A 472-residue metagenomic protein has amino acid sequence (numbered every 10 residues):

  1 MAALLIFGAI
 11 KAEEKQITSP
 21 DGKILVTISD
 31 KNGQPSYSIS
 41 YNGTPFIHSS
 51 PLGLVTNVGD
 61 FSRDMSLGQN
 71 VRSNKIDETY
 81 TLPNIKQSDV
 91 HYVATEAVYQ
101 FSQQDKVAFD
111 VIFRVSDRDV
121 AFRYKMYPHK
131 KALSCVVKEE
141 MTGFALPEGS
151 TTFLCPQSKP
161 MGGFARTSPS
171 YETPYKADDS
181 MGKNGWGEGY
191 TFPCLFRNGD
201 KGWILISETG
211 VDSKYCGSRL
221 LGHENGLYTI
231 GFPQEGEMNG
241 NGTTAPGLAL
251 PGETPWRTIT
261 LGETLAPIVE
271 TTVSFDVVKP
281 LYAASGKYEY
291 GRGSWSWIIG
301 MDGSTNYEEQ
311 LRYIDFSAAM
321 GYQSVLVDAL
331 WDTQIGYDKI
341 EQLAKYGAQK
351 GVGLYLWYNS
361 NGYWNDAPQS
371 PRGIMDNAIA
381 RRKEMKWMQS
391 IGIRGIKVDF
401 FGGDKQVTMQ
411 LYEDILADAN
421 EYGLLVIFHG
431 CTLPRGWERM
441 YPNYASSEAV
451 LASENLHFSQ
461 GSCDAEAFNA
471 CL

Functional and structural regions predicted by a protein language model:
M1-E14: Bacterial Sec-dependent N-terminal signal peptides
E14-S274: N-terminal accessory beta-strand-rich subdomains and adjacent acidic, glycine-rich linkers that precede catalytic cores
D110, T244-G247, Y313-I314, L343 (+2 more regions): Generic recognition of flexible, low-complexity loop/linker segments
I112, L250, G286, D302-T305 (+3 more regions): Catalytic cores of large soluble enzymes that bind and process phosphate-bearing ligands
V120-R123, V325, R394-I396: Glycine-rich, often proline-containing surface loops adjacent to acidic residues and nearby aromatics that form
M141, P193-L195, I314, A344 (+1 more regions): Short amphipathic alpha-helical segments and helix-helix/interface helices
A249-S324: An acidic-aromatic substrate-binding cleft motif
A329-L472: Aromatic- and carboxylate-enriched substrate-binding clefts and catalytic-loop regions of carbohydrate-active enzymes
